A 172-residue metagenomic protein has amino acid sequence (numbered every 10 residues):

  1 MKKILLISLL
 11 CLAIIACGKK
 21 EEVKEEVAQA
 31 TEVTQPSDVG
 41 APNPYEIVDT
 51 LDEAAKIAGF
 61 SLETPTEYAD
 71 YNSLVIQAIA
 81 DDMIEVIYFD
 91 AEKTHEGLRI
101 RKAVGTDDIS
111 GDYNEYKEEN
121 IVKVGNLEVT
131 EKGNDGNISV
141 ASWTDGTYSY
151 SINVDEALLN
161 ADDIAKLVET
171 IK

Functional and structural regions predicted by a protein language model:
K2-I7: Sec-dependent signal peptide recognition, specifically the positively charged N-region followed immediately by
A13-A16: C-terminal motif of bacterial Sec signal peptides marking the signal peptidase cleavage site
G18-K20: Bacterial signal peptide processing site
E22-T31: N-terminal membrane-targeting/anchoring regions of envelope/secretory proteins
E32-I138, D145: Short, solvent-exposed recognition patches
T144-I152: Short helix/strand-capping connector loops at secondary-structure junctions
V154-K172: Surface-exposed amphipathic alpha-helical segments
